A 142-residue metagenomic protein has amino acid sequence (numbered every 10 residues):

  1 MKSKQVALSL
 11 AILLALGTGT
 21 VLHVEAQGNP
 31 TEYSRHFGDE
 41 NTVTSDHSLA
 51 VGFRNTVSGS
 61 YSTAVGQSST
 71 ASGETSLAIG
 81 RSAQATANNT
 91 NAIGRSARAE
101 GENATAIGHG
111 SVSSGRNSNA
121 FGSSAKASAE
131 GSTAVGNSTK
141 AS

Functional and structural regions predicted by a protein language model:
M1-A26: Gram-negative bacterial Sec-dependent N-terminal signal peptides
V24-S142: Periodic small-residue-enriched repeat registers in elongated scaffold domains
